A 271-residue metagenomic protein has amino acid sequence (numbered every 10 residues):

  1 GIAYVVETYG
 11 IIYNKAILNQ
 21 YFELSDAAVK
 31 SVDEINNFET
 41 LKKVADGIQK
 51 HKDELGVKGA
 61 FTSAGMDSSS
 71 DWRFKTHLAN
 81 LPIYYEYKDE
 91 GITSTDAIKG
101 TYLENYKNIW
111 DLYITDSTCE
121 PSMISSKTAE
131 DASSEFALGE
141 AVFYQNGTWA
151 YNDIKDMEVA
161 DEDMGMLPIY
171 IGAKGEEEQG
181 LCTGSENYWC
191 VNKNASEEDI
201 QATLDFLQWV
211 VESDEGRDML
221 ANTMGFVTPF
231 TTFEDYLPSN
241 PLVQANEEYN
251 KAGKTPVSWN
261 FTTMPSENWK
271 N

Functional and structural regions predicted by a protein language model:
G1-L18, G175-C182, K254-T263: A structural signal for short loop-to-beta-strand junctions that line the ligand-binding cleft of periplasmic/secreted
G1-N19, R73, H77, D163-Y170 (+1 more regions): Hinge/lid segment of periplasmic solute-binding proteins
G1-V5, Y9, E39-T95, A141: Extracytoplasmic/periplasmic solute-binding protein
Q20, K30-I35, G65-S68, I83-N108 (+4 more regions): Short, solvent-exposed loop/beta-turn-alpha elements that line the ligand-binding surface or hinge of extracytoplasmic
I35-T40, M123-L138: Short helix-initiation/N-cap motifs at beta->coil->alpha
K42-G47, D89-S126: Glycine-centered hinge/linker elements that transmit conformational signals in sensory and ligand-binding systems
T118, M157-G225: Extracytoplasmic/periplasmic substrate-recognition and gating elements
S126, T183, F226, Q244-N271: C-terminal capping/gating helix-and-loop segments adjacent to ligand/active sites or protein-protein/ligand interfaces
